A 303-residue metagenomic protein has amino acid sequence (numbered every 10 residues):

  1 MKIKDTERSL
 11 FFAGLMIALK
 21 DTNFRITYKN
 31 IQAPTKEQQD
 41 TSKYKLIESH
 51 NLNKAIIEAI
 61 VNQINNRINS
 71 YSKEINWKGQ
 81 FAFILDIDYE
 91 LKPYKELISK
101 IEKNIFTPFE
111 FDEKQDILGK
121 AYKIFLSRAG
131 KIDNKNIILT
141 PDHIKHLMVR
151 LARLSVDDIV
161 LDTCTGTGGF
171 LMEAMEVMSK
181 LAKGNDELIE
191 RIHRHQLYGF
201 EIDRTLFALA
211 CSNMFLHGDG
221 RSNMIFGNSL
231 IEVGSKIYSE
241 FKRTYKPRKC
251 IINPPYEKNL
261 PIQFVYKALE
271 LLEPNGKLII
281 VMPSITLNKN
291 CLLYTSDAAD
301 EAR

Functional and structural regions predicted by a protein language model:
M1-Y28: Non-catalytic accessory regions of SAM-dependent methyltransferases
T6, F111, Q115, I138-D142: Conserved phosphate/pyrophosphate-binding and hydrolysis machinery centered on Walker-type P-loop NTPases, extending
I17, F24-R128: Long recognition/docking surfaces used for binding and targeting
D21, S229-L230, A298-A299: Hydrophobic pocket-lining residues within nucleotide cofactor-binding pockets
N134-I262, E270, N275, S284-I285: Conserved S-adenosyl-L-methionine
K267: Short, conserved SAM-binding segment of the class I
I285-L292: Conserved class I S-adenosyl-L-methionine
Y294-R303: Single conserved hydrophobic/aromatic residue that forms the stacking wall/gate of nucleotide- or nucleobase-binding
